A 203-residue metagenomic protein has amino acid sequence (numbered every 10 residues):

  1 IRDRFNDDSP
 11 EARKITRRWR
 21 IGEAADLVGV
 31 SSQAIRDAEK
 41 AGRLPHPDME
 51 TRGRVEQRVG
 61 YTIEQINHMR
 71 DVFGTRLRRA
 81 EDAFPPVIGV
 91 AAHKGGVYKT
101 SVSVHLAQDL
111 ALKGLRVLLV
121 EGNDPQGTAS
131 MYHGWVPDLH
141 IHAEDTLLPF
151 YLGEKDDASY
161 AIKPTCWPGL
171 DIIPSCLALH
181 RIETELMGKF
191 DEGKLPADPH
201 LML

Functional and structural regions predicted by a protein language model:
I1-E23, L27, D37-L203: P-loop NTP-binding core
A34: Residues in the helix-turn-helix
